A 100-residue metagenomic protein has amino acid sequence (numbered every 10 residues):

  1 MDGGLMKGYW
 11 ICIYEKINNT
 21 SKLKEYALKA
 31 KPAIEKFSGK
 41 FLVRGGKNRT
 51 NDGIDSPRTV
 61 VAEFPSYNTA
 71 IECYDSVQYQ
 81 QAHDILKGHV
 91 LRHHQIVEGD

Functional and structural regions predicted by a protein language model:
M1-R58, P65-D75, E98-D100: Short S/T/G/P-rich N-terminal loop/turn motif that feeds into the first structured element of a domain
A70-Q95: C-terminal structural segments of small proteins and small subunits
